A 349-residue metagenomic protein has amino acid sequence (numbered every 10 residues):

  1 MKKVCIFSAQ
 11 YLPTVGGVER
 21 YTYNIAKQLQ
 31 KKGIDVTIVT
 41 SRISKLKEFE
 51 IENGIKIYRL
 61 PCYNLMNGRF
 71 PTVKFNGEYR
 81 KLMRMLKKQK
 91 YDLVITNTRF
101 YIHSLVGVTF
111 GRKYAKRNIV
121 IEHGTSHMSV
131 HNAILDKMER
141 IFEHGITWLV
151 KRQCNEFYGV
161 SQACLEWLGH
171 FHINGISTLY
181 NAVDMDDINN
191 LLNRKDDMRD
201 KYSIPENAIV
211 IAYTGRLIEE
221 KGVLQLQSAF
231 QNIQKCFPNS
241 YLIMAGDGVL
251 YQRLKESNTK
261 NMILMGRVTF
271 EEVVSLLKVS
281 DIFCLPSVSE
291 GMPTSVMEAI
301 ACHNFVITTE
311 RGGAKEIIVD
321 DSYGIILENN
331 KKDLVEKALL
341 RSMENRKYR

Functional and structural regions predicted by a protein language model:
R42, A163, A182: Carbohydrate-associated surface elements
R117, S126-Q153, E166: Nucleotide-sugar donor phosphate/pyrophosphate-binding loop at the beta->alpha transition of glycosyltransferases
Y158, P205-K221, Q227-Q231: Conserved donor-binding/catalytic core segment of Leloir-type glycosyltransferases
Q252-E271: Nucleotide-activated donor-binding/catalytic signature segment of Leloir-type glycosyltransferases, i.e., the conserved
R267-V268, S275-S280: Short alpha-helical donor nucleotide-sugar binding micro-motif in glycosyltransferases
V288: Aromatic "clamp/platform" in nucleotide-sugar-dependent glycosyltransferases that forms part of the donor/acceptor
F305-T308: Short hydrophobic beta-strand element within catalytic cores of glycosyltransferases and related nucleotide-activated
D320-D321, I325-K332, R341-R346: Conserved acidic donor-binding segment of nucleotide-sugar-dependent glycosyltransferases
